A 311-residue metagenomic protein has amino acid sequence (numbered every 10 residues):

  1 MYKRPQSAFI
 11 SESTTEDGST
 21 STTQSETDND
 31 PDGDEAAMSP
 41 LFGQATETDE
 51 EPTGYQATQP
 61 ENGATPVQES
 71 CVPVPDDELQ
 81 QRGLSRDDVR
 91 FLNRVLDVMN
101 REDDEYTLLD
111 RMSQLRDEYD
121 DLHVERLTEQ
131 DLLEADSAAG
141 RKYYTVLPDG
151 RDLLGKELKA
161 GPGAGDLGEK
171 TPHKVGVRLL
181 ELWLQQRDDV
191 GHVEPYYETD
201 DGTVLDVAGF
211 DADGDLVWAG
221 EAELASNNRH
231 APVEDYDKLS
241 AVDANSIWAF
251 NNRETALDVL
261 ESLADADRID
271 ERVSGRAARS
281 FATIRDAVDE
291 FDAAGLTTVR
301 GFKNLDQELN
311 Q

Functional and structural regions predicted by a protein language model:
M1-G165, E169-V177, N228, L263-Q311: Haloarchaeal acidic low-complexity proteome signature biased toward cell-envelope/secretome components but also
M99, T203-L205: Sec/Tat-exported extracytoplasmic proteins
L132-E134, L216-A219, D243-N251: Hydrophobic beta-strand segments of well-ordered beta-sheets in folded domains
E157-T203, F210-D211: Acidic-basic catalytic patches of nuclease active cores, encompassing PD-(D/E)XK and other metal-cofactor nuclease
L180, L205-L239: Conserved catalytic cores of phosphodiester-cleaving nucleases, focusing on short active-site segments
Q186-R187, L239-V242: Alpha-helix C-cap/termination motif
P195-E198, G220-S226, A249-E254: Structural motif
V242-R276: Nucleic-acid nuclease catalytic cores
